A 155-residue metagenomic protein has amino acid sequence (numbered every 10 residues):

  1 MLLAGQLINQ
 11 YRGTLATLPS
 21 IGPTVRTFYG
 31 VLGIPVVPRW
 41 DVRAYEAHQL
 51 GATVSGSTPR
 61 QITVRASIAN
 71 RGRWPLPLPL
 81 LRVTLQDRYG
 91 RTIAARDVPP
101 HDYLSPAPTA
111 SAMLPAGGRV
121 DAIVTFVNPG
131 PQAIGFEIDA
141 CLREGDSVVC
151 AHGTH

Functional and structural regions predicted by a protein language model:
M1-Q61, P77, A112, A116 (+1 more regions): Membrane engagement elements in two modes
I62-R65, P79-L81, R96, V120-V124 (+1 more regions): Hydrophobic residues positioned within well-ordered beta-strands of beta-sheet architectures
V64-R65, A69, Y103-A107: N-terminal post-signal-peptidase region of extra-cytosolic proteins
I68-G72, N128: Asparagine-centered strand-capping/turn motif at beta-strand->loop junctions
W74-T92, A140-R143: Short acidic, flexible loop segments centered on an aromatic residue
R91-R96, V149: Surface-exposed loop/edge segments in extracytoplasmic proteins
A94-I134: Short, solvent-exposed, Trp/other aromatic-anchored flexible loops in extracytoplasmic proteins
